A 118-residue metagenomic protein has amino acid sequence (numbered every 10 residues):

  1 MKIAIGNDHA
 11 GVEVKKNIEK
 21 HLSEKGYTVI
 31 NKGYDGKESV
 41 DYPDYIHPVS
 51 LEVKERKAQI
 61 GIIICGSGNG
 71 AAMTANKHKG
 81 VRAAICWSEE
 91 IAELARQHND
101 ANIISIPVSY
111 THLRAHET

Functional and structural regions predicted by a protein language model:
K2-N17: N-terminal beta1-alpha1 ligand-phosphate binding loop
K15, I46, A71-A72, A92: A general structural signal for well-ordered alpha-helical segments in protein cores
N17-Y27: A short, Lys/Arg-enriched amphipathic alpha-helix followed by its capping loop at the start of a domain
T28-S39: A short beta-strand-loop structural module common to alpha/beta enzyme folds
E38-H47: Structural motif
V49-A83: Helix-adjacent hinge/juxtasegments
H78-P107: Short, acidic/small-residue loops that bind anionic groups at enzyme active sites
T111-T118: Conserved small/polar residues in nucleotide/adenosyl-binding loops
